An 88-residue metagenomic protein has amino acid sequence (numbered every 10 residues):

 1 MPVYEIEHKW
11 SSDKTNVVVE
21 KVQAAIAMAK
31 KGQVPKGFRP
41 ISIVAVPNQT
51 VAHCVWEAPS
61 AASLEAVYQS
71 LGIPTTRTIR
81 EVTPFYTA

Functional and structural regions predicted by a protein language model:
M1-I41, V46-T50, A61-V67, P84-A88: Short S/T/G/P-rich N-terminal loop/turn motif that feeds into the first structured element of a domain
V51-W56: Short cationic amphipathic helices and targeting signals
I73-Y86: Conserved short beta-strand edge segments in small beta-sheet-based binding/regulatory domains
